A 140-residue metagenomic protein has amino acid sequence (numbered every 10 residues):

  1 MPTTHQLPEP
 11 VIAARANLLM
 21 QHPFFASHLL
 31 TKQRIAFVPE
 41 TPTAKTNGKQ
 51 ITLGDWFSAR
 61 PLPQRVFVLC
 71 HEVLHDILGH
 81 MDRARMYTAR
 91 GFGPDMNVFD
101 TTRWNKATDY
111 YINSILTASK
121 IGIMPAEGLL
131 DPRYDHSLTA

Functional and structural regions predicted by a protein language model:
M1-V66, V73-A140: Short, functionally important secondary-structure microenvironments
